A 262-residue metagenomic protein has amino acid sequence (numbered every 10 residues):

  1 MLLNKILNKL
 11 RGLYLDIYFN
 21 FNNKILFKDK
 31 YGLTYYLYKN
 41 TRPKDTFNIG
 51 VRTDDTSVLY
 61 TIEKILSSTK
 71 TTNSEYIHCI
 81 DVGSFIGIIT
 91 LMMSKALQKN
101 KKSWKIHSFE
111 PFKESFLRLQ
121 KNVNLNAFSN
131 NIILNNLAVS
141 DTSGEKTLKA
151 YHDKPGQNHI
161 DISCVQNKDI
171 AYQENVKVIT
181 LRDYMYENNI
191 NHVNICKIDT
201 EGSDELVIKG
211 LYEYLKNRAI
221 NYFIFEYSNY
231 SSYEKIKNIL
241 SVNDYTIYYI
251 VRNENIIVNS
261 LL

Functional and structural regions predicted by a protein language model:
M1-F112, L117-N131, R252-V258, L262: S-adenosyl-L-methionine
L2, I77, S94, N100-S108 (+1 more regions): Conserved acidic-Pro-Pro-aromatic motif
K30-Y60, T72, S129-N130, N135-N188: Glycine-rich adenosyl-binding loop in Rossmann-like folds that engage adenosine-containing cofactors
D45, L91, L117, N158 (+2 more regions): Alpha-helical elements of the RecA-like P-loop NTPase motor core of helicases
S57, I88, K113-E114, P155 (+2 more regions): Short alpha-helical
S84, P111, F128, L137-D141 (+3 more regions): Hydrophobic pocket-lining residues within nucleotide cofactor-binding pockets
E114, A171-V176, I224-S231: Acceptor-substrate binding/catalytic loop of class I
N124-N126, K149-K154, L215, I239-V242: Short, hinge-like loop/turn segments at secondary-structure boundaries
